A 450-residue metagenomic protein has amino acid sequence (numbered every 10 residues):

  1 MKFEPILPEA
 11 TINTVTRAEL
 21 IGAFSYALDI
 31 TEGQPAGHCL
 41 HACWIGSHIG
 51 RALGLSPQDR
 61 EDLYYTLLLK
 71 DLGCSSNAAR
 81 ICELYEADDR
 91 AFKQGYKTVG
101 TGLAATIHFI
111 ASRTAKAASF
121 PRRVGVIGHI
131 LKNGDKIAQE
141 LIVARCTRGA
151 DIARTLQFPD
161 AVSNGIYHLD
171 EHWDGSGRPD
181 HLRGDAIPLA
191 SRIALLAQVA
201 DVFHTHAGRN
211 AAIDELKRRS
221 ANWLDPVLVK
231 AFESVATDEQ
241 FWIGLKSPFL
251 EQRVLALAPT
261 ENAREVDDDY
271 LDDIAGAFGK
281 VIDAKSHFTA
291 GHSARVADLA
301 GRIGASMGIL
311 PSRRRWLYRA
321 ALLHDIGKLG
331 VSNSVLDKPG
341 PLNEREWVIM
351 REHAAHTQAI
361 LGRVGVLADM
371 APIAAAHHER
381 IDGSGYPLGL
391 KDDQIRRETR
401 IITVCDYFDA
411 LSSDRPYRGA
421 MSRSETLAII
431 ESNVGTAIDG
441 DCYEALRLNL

Functional and structural regions predicted by a protein language model:
F3-L450: Metal-dependent catalytic cores of enzymes that make or break cyclic nucleotides and related phosphoester linkages
